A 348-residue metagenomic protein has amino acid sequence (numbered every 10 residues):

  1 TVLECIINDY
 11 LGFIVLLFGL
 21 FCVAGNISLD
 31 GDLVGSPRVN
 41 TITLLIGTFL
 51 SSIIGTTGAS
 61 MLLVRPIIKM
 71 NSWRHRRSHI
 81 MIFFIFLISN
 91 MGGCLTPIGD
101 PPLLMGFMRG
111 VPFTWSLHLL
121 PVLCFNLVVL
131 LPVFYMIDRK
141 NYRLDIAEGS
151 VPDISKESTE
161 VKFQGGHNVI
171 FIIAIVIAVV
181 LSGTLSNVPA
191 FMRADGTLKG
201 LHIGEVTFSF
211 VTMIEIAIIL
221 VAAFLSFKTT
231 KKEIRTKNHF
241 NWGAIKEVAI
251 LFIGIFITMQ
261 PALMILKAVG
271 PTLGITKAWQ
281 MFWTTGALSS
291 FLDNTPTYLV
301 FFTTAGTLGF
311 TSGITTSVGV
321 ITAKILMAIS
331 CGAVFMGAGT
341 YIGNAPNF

Functional and structural regions predicted by a protein language model:
T1-I6, L20-S36, F49-L62, P261-V269 (+2 more regions): Transmembrane alpha-helix boundary signature
E4-L17, W115-V133, L201-L220, M281-S289 (+1 more regions): Alpha-helical transmembrane segments
G12-I27, V64-I68, L127-P132, A222-F227: Central hydrophobic cores of alpha-helical transmembrane segments in multi-pass inner-membrane proteins across all
F21-G31, I46-A59, I88-T96, F125-F134 (+2 more regions): Helix-loop-helix module between adjacent transmembrane segments
I42-S51, I85-L95, V151-S158, A244-I257 (+1 more regions): Small-residue-rich segments of transmembrane alpha-helices in multi-pass membrane proteins, especially helix faces
S51, M61-R76, I80-I82, I88 (+2 more regions): Membrane-interfacial helix-loop connectors
R76, L95-T96, T114-F163, F335-F348: Juxtamembrane and boundary regions of transmembrane helices in multi-pass small-molecule transporters and channels
I172-L308: Transmembrane helical segments that form the transport core of multi-pass membrane transport proteins
